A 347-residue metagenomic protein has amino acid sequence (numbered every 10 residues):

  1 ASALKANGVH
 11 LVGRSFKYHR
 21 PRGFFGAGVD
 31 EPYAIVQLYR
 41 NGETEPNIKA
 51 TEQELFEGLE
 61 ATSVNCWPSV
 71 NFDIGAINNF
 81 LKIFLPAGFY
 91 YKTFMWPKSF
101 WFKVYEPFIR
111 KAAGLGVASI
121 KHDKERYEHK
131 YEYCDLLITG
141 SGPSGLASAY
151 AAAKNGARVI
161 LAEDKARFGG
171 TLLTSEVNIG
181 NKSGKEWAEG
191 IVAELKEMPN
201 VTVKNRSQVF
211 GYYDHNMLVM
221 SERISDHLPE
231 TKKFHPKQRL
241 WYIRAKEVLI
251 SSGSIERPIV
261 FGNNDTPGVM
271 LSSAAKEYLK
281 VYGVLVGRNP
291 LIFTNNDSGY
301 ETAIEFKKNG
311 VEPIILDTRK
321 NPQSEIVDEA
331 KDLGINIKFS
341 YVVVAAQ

Functional and structural regions predicted by a protein language model:
A1-Q347: Residues forming the flavin
